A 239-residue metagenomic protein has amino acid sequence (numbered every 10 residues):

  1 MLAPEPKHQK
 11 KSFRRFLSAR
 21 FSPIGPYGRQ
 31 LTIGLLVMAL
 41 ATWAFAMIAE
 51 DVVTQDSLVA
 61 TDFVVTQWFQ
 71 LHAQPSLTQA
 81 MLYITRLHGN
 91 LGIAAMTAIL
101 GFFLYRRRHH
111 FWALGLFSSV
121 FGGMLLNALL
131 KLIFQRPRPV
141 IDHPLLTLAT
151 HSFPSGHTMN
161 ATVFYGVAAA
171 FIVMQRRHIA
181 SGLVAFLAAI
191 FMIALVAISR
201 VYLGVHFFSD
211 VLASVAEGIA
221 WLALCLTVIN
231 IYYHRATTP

Functional and structural regions predicted by a protein language model:
M1-G92, L132-F134, R138-L146: N-terminal transmembrane-helix/juxtamembrane module of multi-pass inner/ER membrane proteins
E5, F16, H143-P239: Membrane-embedded catalytic cores of phosphoryl/pyrophosphoryl-handling enzymes
P26-G34, M38, F111-S119, V184-A188 (+1 more regions): Alpha-helical transmembrane segments of integral membrane proteins
I48, V64, F117, L129-I133 (+4 more regions): Membrane-spanning helices that line or support transport/gating and their immediate boundary helices in channels
V53-T54, V59-A60, A95-T97, L104-I179 (+1 more regions): Membrane-interface loops
V64-V65, I99-G101: Hydrophobic transmembrane alpha-helix segments characteristic of membrane transport and insertion machinery
G89-A95, F186-I190: Short hydrophobic alpha-helical membrane-embedded segments
